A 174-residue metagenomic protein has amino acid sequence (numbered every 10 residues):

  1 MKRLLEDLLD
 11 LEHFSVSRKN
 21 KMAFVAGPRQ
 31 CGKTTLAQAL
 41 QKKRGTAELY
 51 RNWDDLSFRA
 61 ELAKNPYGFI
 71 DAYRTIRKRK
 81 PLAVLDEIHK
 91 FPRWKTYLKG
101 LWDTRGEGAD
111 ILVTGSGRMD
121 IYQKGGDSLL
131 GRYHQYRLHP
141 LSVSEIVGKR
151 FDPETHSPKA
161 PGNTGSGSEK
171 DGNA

Functional and structural regions predicted by a protein language model:
M1-S17: Pre-Walker A adenine-sensing motif
V25: Hydrophobic anchor at the beta1->P-loop junction of P-loop NTPases
P28: P-loop (Walker A) phosphate-binding loop of NTP-binding proteins
K33: Conserved lysine of the Walker
L36, L40: Hydrophobic positions on the alpha1 helix immediately C-terminal to the Walker A/P-loop
L49-P81: Short glycine-rich substrate-engagement loop in P-loop NTPases that contacts/grips substrate
K95-M119, D127: Conserved catalytic/switch belt of AAA+ P-loop NTPases
Y122-A174: Interdomain motor-coupling "hinge/lid" segment immediately C-terminal to the ATP-binding subdomain of NTP-driven enzymes
